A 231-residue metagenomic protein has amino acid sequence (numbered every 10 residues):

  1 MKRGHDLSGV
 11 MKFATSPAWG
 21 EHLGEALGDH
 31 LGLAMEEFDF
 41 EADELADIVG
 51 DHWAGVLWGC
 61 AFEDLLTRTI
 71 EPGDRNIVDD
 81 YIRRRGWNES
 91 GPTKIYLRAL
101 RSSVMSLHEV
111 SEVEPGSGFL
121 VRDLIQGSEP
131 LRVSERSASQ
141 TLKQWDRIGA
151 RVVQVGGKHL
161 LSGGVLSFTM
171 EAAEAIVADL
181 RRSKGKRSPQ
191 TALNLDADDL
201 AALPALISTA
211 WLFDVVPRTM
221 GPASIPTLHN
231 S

Functional and structural regions predicted by a protein language model:
M1-D43: General N-terminal leader/first-domain-start detector
M11, S16-L23, L161-L166, E174-S231: C-terminal effector modules of nucleic-acid-centric enzymes and ribosome-associated factors
G28-E112: Accessory interdomain/linker segments of ATP-dependent helicases and helicase-like nucleic-acid enzymes that mediate
S117-R122: Short aromatic-glycine-enriched beta-strand elements
S128-S134: A short macromolecule-binding patch
E135-R151: Short nucleic-acid-contacting surface segments enriched for D/E, G, S/T with interspersed K/R
R147-F168: A short, charged
